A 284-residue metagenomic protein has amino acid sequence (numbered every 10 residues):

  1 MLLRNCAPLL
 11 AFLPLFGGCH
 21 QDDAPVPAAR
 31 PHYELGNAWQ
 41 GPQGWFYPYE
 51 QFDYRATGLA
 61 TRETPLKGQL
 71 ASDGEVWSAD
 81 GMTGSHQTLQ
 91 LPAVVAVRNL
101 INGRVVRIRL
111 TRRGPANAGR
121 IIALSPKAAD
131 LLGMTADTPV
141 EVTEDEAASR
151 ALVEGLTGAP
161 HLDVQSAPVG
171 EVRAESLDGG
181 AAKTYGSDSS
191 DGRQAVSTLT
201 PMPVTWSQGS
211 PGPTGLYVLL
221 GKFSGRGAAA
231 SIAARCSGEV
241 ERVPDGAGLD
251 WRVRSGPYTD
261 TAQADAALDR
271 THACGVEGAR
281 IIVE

Functional and structural regions predicted by a protein language model:
M1-A7: Bacterial N-terminal signal peptides that target proteins for export
L15-G18: C-terminal motif of bacterial Sec signal peptides marking the signal peptidase cleavage site
H20-D22: Bacterial signal peptide processing site
A24-R55: Post-signal peptide N-terminal segment of mature Sec-exported envelope proteins
E50-G68, L89: Short, surface-exposed, low-complexity cationic segments
P65-E175: Exported/periplasmic cell-wall-interacting domains
G155-T214: Long, low-complexity, acidic/serine-threonine-proline-glutamine-glycine-rich intrinsically disordered tracts that serve
P203-P213, K222-E284: Extracytoplasmic
